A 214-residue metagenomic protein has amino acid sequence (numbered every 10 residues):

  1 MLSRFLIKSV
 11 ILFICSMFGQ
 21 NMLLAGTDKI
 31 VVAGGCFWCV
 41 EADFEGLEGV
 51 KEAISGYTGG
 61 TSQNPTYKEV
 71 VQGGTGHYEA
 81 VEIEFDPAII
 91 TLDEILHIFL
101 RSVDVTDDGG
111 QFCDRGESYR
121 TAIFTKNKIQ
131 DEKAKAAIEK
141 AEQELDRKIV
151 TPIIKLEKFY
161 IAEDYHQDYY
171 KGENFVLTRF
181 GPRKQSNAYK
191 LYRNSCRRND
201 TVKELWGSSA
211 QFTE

Functional and structural regions predicted by a protein language model:
M1-K8: Positively charged n-region of N-terminal signal peptides that target proteins for export
L2, L23-E214: Flexible coil/turn and secondary-structure edge motifs
K8-Q20: Bacterial N-terminal signal peptides
